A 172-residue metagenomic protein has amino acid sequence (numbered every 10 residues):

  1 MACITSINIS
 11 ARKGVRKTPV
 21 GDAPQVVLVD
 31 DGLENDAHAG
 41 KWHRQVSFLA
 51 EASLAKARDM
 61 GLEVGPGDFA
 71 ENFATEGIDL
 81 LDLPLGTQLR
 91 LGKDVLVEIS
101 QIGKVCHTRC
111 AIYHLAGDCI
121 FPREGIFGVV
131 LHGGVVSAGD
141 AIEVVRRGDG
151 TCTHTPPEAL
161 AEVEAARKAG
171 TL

Functional and structural regions predicted by a protein language model:
M1-G103, V135, R147-L172: Electropositive, beta-rich accessory/interaction domains or terminal extensions that provide binding surfaces
L62-N72, C110-G125: Short, basic/aromatic beta-hairpin or loop at an interaction surface
T75-G77, G125-H132: Short alpha-helix capping/helix-loop boundary micro-motifs
S100, I120, V130-G133: Short, amphipathic alpha-helical segments
T108-I112, H154-T155: A short, polar/proline- and glycine-enriched secondary-structure boundary/capping micro-motif
V136-A141: Short, well-structured beta-strand-loop connectors
